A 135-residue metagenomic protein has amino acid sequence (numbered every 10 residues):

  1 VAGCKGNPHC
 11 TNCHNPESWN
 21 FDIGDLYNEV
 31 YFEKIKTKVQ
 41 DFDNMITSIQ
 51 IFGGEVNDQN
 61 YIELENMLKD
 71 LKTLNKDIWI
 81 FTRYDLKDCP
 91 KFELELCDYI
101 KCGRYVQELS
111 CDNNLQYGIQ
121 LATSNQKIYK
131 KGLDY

Functional and structural regions predicted by a protein language model:
V1-E29: Canonical Radical SAM [4Fe-4S] cluster-binding loop centered on the CxxxCxxC motif and its immediate flanking residues
S18, G54, R104-Y105: Flexible loop residues that form catalytic and substrate-binding hotspots at small-molecule/glycan-binding clefts
N20-K36, N57-L94: Canonical radical SAM enzyme core domain
M45-D70, Q116-G118, G132: Conserved glycine-rich "GG(E/T)P / GGGxP" loop and the immediately following alpha-helix in the radical SAM core
I49, I78-I80, C102: Hydrophobic faces of well-ordered beta-strands that scaffold small-molecule active sites in alpha/beta enzyme cores
D88-Y135: Classical nucleotidyltransferase
